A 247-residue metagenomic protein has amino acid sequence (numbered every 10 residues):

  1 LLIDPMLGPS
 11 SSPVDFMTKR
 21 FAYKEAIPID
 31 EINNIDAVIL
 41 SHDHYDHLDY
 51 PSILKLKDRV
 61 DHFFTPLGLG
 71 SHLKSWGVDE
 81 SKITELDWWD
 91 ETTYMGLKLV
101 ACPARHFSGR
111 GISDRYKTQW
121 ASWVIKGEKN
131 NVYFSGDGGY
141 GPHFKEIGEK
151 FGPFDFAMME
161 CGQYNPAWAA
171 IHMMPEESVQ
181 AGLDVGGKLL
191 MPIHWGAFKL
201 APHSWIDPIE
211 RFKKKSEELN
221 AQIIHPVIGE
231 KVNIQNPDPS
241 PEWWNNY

Functional and structural regions predicted by a protein language model:
L1-D43, Y50-K55, T65-G68, G109-R115 (+1 more regions): Pre-active-site segment of Zn-dependent metallo-hydrolases
I3, F64, E80-W88, D155-E160: Short hydrophobic/aromatic-enriched beta-strand-loop microsegments
D4, H42, D49, L99 (+4 more regions): Divalent metal-coordination and catalytic microenvironments
S11, L48, L73, G109 (+2 more regions): Glycine/Thr-rich phosphate-binding loops of Rossmann-like dinucleotide-binding domains
I32, A37, H62-S71, N131 (+1 more regions): Cap/insert and terminal regions of metallo-dependent hydrolase folds
D49-D58, L200-E210, Q235-N236: Metal-dependent catalytic neighborhoods of phosphoester/phosphodiester hydrolases
P66-N130, R211-K231, Q235-D238: Metallo-beta-lactamase
Q235-Y247: A short C-terminal boundary segment appended to hydrolase-like catalytic domains
